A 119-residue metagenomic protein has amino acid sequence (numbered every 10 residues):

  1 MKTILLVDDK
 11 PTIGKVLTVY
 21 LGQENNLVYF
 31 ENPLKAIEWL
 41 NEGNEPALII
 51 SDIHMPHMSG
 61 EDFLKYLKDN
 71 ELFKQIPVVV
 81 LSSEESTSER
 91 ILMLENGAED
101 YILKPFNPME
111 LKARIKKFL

Functional and structural regions predicted by a protein language model:
P11-V28: Two-component/phosphorelay signaling modules centered on CheY-like receiver
N25-N32, W39: Short hydrophobic/Thr-rich beta-strand motif most characteristic of the beta2 strand and flanking loop of CheY-like
D52, S82: Active-site residues of response regulator receiver
M55, M93: Receiver (REC) domain active-site loop signature in two-component systems and cognate sites in sensor histidine kinases
P56-H57, K65, S86, K104-P105: The feature encodes the CheY-like receiver
F106-I115: C-terminal output helix
